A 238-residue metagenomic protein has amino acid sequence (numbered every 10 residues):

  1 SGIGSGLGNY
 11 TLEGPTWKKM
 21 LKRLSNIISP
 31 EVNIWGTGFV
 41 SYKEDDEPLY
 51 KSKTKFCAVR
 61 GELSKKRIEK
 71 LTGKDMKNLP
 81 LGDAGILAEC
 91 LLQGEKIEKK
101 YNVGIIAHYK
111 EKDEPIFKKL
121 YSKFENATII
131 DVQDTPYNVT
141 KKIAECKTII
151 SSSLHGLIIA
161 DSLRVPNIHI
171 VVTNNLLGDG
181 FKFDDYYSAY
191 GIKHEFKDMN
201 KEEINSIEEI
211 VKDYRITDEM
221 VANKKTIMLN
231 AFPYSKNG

Functional and structural regions predicted by a protein language model:
S1-G238: Active-site anion-handling motifs in enzyme catalytic cores
